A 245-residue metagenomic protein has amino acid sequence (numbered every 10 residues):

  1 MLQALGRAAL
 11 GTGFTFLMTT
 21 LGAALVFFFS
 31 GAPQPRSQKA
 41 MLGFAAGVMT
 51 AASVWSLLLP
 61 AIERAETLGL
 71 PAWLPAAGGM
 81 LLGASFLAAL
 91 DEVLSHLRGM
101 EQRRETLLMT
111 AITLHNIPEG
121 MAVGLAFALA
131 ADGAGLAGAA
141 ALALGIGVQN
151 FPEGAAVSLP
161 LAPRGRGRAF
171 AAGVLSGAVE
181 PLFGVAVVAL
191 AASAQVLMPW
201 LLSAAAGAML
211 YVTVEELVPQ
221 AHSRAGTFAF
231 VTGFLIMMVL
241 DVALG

Functional and structural regions predicted by a protein language model:
M1-G245: Intrinsically disordered, metal-sensing/regulatory segments
